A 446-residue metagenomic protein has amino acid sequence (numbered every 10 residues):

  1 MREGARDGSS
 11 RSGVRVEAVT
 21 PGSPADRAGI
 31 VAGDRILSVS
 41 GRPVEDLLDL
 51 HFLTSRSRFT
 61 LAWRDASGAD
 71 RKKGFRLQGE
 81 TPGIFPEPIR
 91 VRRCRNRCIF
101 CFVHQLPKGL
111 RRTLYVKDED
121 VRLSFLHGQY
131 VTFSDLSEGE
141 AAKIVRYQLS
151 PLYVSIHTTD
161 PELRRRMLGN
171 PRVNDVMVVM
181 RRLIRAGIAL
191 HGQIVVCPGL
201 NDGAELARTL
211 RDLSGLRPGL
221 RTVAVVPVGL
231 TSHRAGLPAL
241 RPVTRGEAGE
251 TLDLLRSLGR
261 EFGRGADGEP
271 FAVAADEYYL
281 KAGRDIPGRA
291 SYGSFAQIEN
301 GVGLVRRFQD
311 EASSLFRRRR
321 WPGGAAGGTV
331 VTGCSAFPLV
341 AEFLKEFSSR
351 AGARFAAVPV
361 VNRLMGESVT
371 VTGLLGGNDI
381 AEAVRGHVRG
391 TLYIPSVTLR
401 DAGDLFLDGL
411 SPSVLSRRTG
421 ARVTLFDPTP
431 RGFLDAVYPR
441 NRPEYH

Functional and structural regions predicted by a protein language model:
M1-S9, R15, A282-H446: Radical SAM enzyme core and accessory elements
R2, H51-F85: PDZ-domain C-terminal substructure recognizer with occasional recognition of PDZ-binding tails
T20-A25, E45-L47: Short alpha-helix capping/helix-loop boundary micro-motifs
A25, G33-I36, L61, C101: Terminal peptide-recognition signature
R27-E45: Conserved PDZ fold ligand-binding element
A69-D70, Q78-G219, G229-L258: Conserved Radical SAM active-site core
P151-Y153, A189-H191, T222-A224, F271-V273 (+1 more regions): Structural preference for beta-strand elements that scaffold enzyme active sites
R164, G199-L200, L220-G246, G265-A290 (+2 more regions): Flexible glycine/acidic-rich beta-alpha junction loops that bind and position SAM and/or redox cofactors in anaerobic
